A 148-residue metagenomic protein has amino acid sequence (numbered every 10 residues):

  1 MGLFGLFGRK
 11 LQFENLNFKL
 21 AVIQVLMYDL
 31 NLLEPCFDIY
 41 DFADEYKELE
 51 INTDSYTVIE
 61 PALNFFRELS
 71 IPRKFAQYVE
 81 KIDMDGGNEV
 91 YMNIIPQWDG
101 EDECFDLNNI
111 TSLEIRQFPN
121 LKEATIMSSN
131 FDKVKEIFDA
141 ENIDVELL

Functional and structural regions predicted by a protein language model:
L3-F7: Short, aromatic- and cysteine-enriched interfacial helices/patches that mediate contacts at lipid membranes
G8-K10, E14-I23, M27-S129: LRR N-terminal entry segment and analogous cap-like coil->beta motifs
P119-L148: Leucine-rich solenoid repeat scaffolds
